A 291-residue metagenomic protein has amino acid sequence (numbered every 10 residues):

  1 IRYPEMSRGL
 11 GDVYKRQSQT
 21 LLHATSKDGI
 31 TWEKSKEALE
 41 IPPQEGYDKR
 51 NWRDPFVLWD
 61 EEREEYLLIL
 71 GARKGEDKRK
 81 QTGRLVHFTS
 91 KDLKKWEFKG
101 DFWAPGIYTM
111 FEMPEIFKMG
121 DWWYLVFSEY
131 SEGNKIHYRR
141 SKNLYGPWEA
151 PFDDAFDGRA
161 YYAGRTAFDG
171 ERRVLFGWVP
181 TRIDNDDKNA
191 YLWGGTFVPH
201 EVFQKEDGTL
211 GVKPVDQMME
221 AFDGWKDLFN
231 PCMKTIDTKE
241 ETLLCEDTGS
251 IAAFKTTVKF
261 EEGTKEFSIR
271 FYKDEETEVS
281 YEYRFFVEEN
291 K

Functional and structural regions predicted by a protein language model:
I1-Y14: Single conserved hydrophobic/aromatic residue that forms the stacking wall/gate of nucleotide- or nucleobase-binding
R2, I30-W59, E76-D77, K94-P114 (+3 more regions): Surface loop/turn signatures of beta-propeller and other carbohydrate-active proteins
K15-Q19, D77-G83, Y130-N134, L192-W193: Short, solvent-exposed loop/turn segments at conserved positions within beta-propeller repeat blades
Q19-D28, R84-D92, H137-L144, G194-Q204: Beta-propeller blade signature
W59-E64, K118-D121, F168-E171: Residue-level detector of Asp-centered blade-edge/turn motifs that repeat once per structural unit in beta-propeller
A72-K74, E129-S131, V179-T181: Residue-level signature of beta-propeller blades and closely related beta-rich strand-turn architectures in secreted
T109-Y138: Loop/turn-rich, solvent-exposed surfaces of beta-rich toroidal or solenoidal domains
A155-D157, G170-V174, R182-D184, K188-K291: Extracellular glycan-recognition regions
